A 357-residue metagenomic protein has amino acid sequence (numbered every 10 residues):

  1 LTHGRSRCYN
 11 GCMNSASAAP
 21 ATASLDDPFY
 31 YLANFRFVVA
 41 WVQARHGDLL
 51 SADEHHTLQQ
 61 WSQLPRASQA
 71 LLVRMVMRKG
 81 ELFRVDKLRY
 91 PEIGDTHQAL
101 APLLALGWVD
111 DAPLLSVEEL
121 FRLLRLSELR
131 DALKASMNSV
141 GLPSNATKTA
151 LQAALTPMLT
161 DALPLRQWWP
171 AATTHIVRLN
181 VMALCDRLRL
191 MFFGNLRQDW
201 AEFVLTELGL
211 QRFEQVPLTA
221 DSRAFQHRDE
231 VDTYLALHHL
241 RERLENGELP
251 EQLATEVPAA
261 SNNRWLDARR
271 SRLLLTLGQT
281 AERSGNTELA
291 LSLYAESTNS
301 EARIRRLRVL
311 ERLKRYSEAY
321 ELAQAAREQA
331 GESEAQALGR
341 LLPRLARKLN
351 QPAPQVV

Functional and structural regions predicted by a protein language model:
N14-T57, Q63-Q69, R74-T287, L291 (+3 more regions): N-terminal alpha-helical interaction modules that lie
L266, A295-N299: Short coil/turn linker motifs that delimit alpha-helical repeat modules in TPR/alpha-solenoid proteins
Y294-A295, A323-Q324: Inward-facing hydrophobic residues that define packing positions of alpha-helical scaffold repeats
S297-T298, A330-S333: Alpha-helical junction/boundary sensor with strong preference for TPR arrays
T298-N299, L313-E318: Alpha-helical solenoid scaffolds in eukaryotic macromolecular assemblies
